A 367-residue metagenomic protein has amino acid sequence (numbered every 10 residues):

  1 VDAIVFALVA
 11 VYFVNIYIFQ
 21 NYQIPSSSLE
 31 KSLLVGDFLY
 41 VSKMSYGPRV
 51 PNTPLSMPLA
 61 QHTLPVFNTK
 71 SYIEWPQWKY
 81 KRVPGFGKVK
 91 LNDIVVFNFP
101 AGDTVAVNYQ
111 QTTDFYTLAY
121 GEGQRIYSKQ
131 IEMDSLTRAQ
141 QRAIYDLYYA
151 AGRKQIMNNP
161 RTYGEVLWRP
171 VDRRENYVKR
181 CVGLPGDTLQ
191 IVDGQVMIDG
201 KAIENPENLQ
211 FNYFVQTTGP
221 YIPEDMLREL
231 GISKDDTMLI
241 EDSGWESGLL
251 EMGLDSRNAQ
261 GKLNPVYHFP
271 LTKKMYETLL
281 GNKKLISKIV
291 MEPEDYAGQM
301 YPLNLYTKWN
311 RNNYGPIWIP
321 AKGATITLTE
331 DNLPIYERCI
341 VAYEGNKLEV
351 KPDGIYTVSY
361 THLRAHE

Functional and structural regions predicted by a protein language model:
D2-Y17: Hydrophobic membrane-insertion alpha-helices, especially the h-region of bacterial N-terminal signal peptides
Q20-V35: Alpha-helical transmembrane signal-anchor/signal-peptide segments
Q23-S27, E74-P84, N312: Short alpha-helix capping/helix-loop boundary micro-motifs
Y46-L55, G102-D114, Y336-C339: Short, Lys/Arg- and Gly-enriched loop/turn segments at beta-strand edges
N108, T112-T113, Q124-K129, E204 (+1 more regions): Non-catalytic, alpha-helical, charged scaffold/linker segments that couple or flank catalytic or architectural cores
T361-E367: Conserved small/polar residues in nucleotide/adenosyl-binding loops
